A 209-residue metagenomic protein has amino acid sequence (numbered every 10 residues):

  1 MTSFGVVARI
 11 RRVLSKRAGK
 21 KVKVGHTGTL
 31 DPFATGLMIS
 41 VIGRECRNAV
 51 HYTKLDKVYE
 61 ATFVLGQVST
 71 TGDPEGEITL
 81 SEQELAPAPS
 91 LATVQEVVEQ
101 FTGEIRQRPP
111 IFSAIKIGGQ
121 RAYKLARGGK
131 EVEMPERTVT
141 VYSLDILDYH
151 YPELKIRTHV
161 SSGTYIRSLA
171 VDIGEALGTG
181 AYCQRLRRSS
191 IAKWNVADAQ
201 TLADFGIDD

Functional and structural regions predicted by a protein language model:
M1-D209: Catalytic/RNA-binding core of pseudouridine synthases
